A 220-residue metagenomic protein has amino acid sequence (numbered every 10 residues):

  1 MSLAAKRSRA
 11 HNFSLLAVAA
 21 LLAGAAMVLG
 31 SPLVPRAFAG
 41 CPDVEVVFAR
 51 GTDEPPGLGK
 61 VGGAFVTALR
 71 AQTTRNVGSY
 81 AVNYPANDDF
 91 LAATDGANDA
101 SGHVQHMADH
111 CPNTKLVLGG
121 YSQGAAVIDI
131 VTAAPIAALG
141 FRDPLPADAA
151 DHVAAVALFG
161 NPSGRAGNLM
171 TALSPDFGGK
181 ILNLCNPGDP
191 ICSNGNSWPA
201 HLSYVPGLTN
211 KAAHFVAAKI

Functional and structural regions predicted by a protein language model:
M1-P35: Secretory targeting and sorting signals
L15-L16, F48-G51, P85-N87, S122-V127 (+1 more regions): A generic short-segment signal for beta-strand/edge and adjacent turn/coil regions
L22-A25, V127, T209-A213: Hydrophobic alpha-helical membrane segments, chiefly transmembrane helices and signal peptide h-regions, characterized
V28, C41-D43, D151: Non-catalytic, mobile gating and regulatory segments of ester bond hydrolases
P32, K60-L69, T171-I181: Phosphate-binding glycine-rich loops and adjacent basic patches that engage nucleotide phosphates, nucleic-acid
P35, A39-G40, E45, D143-P144: Intrinsically disordered, low-complexity, Pro/Ser/Thr/Asn/Gly/Ala-rich spacer/linker segments adjacent to signal
G40-K115, N186-T209, A213-A218: Active-site catalytic motif of lipid deacylating hydrolases and related acyltransferases
N98-G178, L182, I191: Serine-dependent carboxylesterase/thioesterase catalytic core of lipase-like alpha/beta-hydrolase/SGNH enzymes
